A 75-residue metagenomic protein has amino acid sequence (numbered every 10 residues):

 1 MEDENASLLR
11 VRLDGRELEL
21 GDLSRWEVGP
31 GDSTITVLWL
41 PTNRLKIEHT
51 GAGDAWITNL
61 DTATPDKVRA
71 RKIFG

Functional and structural regions predicted by a protein language model:
M1-D14: Structural detector for short beta-strands of small beta-barrel domains
M1-E4, L38-P41, T64: Short coil-to-beta-strand transition motifs
V11-W26: Short, basic/aromatic beta-hairpin or loop at an interaction surface
S24-E27, T34, A63-P65: Short, surface-exposed beta-strand-loop junctions and turns on beta-sheet-rich folds
P30-I35, R71-G75: A short, sequence-level motif marking secondary-structure junctions
G31-E48: Short nucleic-acid-contacting surface segments enriched for D/E, G, S/T with interspersed K/R
A52-L60: Short, Lys/Arg- and Gly-enriched loop/turn segments at beta-strand edges
L60-G75: Short peripheral tails and domain-boundary helices/loops at the edges of structured domains
